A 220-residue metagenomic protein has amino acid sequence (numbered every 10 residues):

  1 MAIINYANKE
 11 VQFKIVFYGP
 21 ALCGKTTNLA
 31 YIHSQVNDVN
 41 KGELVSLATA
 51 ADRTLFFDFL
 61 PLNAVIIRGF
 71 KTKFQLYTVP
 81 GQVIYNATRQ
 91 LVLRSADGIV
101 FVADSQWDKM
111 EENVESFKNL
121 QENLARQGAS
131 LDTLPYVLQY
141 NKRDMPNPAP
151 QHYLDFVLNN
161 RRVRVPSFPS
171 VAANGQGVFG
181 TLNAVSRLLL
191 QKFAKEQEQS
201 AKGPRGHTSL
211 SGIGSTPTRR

Functional and structural regions predicted by a protein language model:
M1-A2, I32, F59-N63, S116-A125 (+1 more regions): Short, well-ordered amphipathic alpha-helices
A2-T49: Conserved G1/Walker A P-loop phosphate-binding module
N8, D52-L55, V65-F70, Q90-S95 (+2 more regions): Conserved catalytic network of the ASCE P-loop NTPase/AAA+ motor domain
T27-I32, E112-L120, Y153-V157, G180-L188: Alpha-helical scaffold elements adjacent to nucleotide-binding pockets in ATP/GTP-utilizing enzyme cores
L44-I84: Switch I (G2) and immediately adjacent beta-strands of P-loop GTPase domains
Q82-V83, S95-K118, R126, S130-L131 (+1 more regions): Conserved Switch II/interswitch segment of TRAFAC-class P-loop GTPases
P135-V137, P166: Proline-centered loop/turn at the N-terminus of a beta-strand
D144-E198: Canonical P-loop GTPase G-domain recognition
